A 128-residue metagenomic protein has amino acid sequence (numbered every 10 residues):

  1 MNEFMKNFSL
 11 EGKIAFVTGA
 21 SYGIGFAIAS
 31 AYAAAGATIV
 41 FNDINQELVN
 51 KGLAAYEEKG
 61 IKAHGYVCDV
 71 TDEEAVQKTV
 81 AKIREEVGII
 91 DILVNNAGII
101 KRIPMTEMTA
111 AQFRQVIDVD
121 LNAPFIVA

Functional and structural regions predicted by a protein language model:
M1-I14: Flexible N-terminal pre-Rossmann segment of NAD(P)-dependent oxidoreductases
I14, S21-G23: Conserved glycine-rich cofactor-binding loop
A37-G52: Conserved glycine-rich Rossmann-like NAD(P)H-binding loop of the short-chain dehydrogenase/reductase
Q46-E47, Y66-T79, A110: The beta1-alpha1 cofactor-binding region of Rossmann-like NAD(H)/NADP(H)-dependent oxidoreductases
K59-K62, K82-L93, K101, Q112: A glycine-rich helix->loop->beta "capping" turn within Rossmann-like NAD(P)(H)-dependent oxidoreductase domains
T79, V94, V127-A128: Hydrophobic positions on the long internal alpha-helix of Rossmann-like NAD(P)-dependent oxidoreductase domains
P104-M105, Q112-I117: Substrate-binding pocket helix/loop in short-chain dehydrogenase/reductase
